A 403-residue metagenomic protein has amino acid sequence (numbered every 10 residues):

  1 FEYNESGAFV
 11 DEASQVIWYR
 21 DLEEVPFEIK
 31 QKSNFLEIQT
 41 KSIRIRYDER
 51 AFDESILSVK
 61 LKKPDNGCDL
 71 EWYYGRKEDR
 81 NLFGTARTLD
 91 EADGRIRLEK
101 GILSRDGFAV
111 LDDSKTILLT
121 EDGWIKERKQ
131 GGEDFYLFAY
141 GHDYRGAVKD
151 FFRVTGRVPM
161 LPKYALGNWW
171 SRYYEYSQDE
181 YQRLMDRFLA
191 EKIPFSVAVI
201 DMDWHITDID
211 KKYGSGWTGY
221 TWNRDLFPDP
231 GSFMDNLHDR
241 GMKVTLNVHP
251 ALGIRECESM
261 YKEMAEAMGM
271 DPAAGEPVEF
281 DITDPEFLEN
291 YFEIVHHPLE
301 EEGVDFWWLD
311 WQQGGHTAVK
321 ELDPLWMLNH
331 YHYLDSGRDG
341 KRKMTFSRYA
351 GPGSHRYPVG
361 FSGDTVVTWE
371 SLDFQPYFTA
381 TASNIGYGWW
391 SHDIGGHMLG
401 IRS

Functional and structural regions predicted by a protein language model:
Y3-S6, R20-A165, R172-Y173, Q178-D179 (+1 more regions): Catalytic and substrate-binding clefts that recognize carbohydrates or anionic sugar/phosphate headgroups
N4, V16-W18, P64, P194-S403: Aromatic- and carboxylate-enriched substrate-binding clefts and catalytic-loop regions of carbohydrate-active enzymes
F9-V10, Y47, L119-T120, T207-D208 (+1 more regions): Short active-site-adjacent helix-start/loop capping segments
D11-P26, M270: Solvent-exposed beta-strand/loop surfaces of large extracellular or lumenal domains
S42, W170, W311-Q313: Short, histidine-centered active-site or binding-site loop motifs used for metal coordination, general acid-base
V59, N168-W169, A198, Y220: Generic beta-strand hydrophobic packing signal
D79-R80, A86, I125, K129-Q130 (+10 more regions): A generic structural signal for ordered alpha-helices
W170-Y173, A318-V319: Second-shell loop/turn segments in exported
